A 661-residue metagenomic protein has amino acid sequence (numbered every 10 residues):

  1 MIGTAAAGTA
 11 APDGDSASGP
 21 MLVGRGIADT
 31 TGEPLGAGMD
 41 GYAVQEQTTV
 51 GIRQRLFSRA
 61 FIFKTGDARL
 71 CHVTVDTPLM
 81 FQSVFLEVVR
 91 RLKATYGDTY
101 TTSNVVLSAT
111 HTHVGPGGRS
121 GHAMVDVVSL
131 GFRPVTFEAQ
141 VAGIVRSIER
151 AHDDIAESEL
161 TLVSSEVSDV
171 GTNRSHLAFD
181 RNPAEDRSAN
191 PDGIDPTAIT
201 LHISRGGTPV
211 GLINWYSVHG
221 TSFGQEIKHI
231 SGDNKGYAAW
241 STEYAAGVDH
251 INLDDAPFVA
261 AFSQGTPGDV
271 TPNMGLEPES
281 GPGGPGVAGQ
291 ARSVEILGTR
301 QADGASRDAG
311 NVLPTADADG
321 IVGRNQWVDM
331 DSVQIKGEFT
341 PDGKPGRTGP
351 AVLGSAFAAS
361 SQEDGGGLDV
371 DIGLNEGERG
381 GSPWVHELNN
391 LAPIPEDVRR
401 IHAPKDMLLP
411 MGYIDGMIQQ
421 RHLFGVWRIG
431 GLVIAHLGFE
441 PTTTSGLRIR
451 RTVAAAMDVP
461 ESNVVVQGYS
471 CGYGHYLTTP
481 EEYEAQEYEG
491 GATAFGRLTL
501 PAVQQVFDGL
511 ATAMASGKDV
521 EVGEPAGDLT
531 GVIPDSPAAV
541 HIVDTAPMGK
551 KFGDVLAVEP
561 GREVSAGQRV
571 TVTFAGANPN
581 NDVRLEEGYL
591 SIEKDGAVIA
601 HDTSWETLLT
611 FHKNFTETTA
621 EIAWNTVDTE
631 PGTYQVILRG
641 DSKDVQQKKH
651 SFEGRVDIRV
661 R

Functional and structural regions predicted by a protein language model:
M1-D13: Secretory targeting and sorting signals
G14-R661: Non-catalytic substrate/cofactor recognition surfaces at enzyme active-site rims
